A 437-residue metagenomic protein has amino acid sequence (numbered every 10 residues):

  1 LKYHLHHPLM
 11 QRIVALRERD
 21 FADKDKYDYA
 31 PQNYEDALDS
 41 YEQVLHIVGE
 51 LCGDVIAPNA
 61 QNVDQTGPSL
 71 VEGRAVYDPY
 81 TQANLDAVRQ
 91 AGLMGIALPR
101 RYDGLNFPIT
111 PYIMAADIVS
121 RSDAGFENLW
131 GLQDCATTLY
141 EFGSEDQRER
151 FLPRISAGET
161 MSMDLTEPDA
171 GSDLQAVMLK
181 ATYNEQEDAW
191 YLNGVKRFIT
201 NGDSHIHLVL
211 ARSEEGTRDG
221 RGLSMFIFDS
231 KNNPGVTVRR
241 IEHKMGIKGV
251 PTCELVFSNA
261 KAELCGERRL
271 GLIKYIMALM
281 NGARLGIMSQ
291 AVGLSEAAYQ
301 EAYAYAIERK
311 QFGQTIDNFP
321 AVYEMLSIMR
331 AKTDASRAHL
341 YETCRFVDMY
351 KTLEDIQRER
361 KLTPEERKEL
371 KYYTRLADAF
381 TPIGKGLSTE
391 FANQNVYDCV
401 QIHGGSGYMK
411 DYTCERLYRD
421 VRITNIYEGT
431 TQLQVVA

Functional and structural regions predicted by a protein language model:
L1-V71, A75: Extended, charge-enriched "interface" segments that sit outside catalytic cores
Y3, H7-L9, I247, K371-A437: Alpha-helix capping/hinge segments and adjacent helical runs
D25-Y29, K231-P234, R239, K244 (+2 more regions): A glycine-rich, basic-preceded beta-loop-alpha segment at the flavin cofactor/substrate interface of flavin-utilizing
G49, Y77-A157, T200-G202, Y427: Internal helix-loop-helix
N59-E72, N128, L132, I307-F319 (+2 more regions): Short, glycine/acidic-rich hinge or "gate" loops at secondary-structure transitions that mediate conformational
G131-L132, G143-L179, C344, D348-T374 (+2 more regions): Internal maturation/activation junctions in enzymes
A189, N193-V236: A short core secondary-structure module
R284-E365: Extended amphipathic alpha-helical segments enriched in small hydrophobics
